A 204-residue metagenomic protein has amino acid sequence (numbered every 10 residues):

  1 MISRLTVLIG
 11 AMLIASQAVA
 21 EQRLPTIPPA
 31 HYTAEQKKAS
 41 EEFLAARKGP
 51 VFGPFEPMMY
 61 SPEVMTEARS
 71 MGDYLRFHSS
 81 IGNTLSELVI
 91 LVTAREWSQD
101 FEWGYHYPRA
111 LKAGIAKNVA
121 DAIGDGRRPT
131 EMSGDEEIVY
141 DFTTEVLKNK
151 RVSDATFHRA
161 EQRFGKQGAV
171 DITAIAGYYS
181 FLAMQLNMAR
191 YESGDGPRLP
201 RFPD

Functional and structural regions predicted by a protein language model:
M1-V7: Bacterial N-terminal signal peptides that target proteins for export
A11-M12: Short, linear, compositionally biased motifs with a strong N-terminal bias
A15-Q17: N-terminal signal peptide c-region/cleavage motif recognized by signal peptidases
V19-D204: Hydrophobic alpha-helical segments
